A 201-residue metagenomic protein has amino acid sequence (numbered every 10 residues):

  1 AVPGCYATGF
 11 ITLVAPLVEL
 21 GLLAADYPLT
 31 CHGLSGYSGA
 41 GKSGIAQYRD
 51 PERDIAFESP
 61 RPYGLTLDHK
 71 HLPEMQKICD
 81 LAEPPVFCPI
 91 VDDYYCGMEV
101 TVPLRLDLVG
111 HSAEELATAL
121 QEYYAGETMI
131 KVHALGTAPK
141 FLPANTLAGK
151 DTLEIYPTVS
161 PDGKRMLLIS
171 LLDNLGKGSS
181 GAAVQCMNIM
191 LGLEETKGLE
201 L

Functional and structural regions predicted by a protein language model:
A1: Rossmann-fold NAD(P)-binding glycine/threonine-rich loop
G4-L22: Alpha-helical support elements that line or immediately flank enzyme active sites and cofactor-binding pockets
G4-T8, Y37-G39, G176: Gly/Ser/Thr-rich loops at beta-strand to alpha-helix junctions that form or flank small-molecule/cofactor-binding
T12-P16, E74-I78, A182, I189: Alpha-helical scaffold segments in soluble metabolic enzymes
E19-T30, L191-L199: Phosphate-handling active-site elements
Y27-P28, H32-L168: C-terminal substrate-binding/catalytic lobe of Rossmann-fold NAD(P)-dependent oxidoreductases
T152-L201: NAD(P)-dependent Rossmann-like dehydrogenase/reductase catalytic/cofactor-binding core
